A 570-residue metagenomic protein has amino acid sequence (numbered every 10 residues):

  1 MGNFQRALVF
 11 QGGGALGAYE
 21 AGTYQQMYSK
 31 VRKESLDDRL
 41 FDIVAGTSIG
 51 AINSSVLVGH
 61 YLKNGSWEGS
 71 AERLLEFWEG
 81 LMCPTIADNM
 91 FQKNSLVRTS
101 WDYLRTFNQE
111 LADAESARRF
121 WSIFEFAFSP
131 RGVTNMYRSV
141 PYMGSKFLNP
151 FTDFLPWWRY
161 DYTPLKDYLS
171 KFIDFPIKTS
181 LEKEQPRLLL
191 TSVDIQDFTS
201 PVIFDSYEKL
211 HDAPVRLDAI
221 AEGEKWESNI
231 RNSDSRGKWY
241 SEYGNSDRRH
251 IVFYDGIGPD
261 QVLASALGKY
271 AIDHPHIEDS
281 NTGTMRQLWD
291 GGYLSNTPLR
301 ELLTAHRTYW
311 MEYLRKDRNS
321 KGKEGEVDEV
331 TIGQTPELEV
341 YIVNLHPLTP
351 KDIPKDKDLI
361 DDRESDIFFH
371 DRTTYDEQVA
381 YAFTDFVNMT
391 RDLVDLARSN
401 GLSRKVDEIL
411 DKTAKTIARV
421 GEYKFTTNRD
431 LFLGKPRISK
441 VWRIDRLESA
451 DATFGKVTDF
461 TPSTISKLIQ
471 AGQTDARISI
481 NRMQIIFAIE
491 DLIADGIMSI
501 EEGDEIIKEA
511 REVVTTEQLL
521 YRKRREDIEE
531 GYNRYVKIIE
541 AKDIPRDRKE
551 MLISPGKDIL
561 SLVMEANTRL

Functional and structural regions predicted by a protein language model:
G2-A7, A15-W157, L169, D205-E224 (+3 more regions): Patatin-like phospholipase
G2-N3, E34-L40, W67-G69, T179-P186 (+3 more regions): Short helix-terminating capping/connector loops at secondary-structure junctions
A7-F10, D42-S48, F77, L188-V193 (+2 more regions): Extended hydrophobic secondary-structure segments that form protein cores and membrane-embedded regions
N135-K171, K178-M311, F454-V457: Active-site gating loop/helix substructures
D153, S295, K323, V330-L338 (+5 more regions): C-terminal helical/tail subdomains of lipid-metabolizing enzymes
S200-I220, P354-Y375: Short, surface-exposed, charged loop/turn segments at secondary-structure junctions
P298-H346: A short alpha/beta connector and helix-capping loop motif
L492-N567: Soluble extracellular-acting proteins and domains
